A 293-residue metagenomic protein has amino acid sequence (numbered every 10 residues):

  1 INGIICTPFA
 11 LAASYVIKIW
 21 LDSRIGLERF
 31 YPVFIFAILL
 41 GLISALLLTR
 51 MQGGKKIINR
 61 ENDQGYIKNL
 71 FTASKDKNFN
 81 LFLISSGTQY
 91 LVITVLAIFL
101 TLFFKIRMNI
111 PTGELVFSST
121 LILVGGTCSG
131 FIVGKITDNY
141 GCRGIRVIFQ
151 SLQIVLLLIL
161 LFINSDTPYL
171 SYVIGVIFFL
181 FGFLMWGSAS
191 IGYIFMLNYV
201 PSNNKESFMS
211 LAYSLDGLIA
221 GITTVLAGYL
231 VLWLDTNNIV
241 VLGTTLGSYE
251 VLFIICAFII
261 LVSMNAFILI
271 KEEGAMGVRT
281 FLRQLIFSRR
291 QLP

Functional and structural regions predicted by a protein language model:
I1-W20, Y31-T49, L81, S85-A97 (+2 more regions): Substrate-agnostic recognition of the 12-TM MFS/MFS-like secondary transporter fold
I17-I38, V231-F258: A membrane-interface helix-boundary motif in multi-pass transporters
E28-V33, R107-V124, Y172-V173, S248: Loop-to-transmembrane helix entry
I38-I57, S263-K271: C-terminal membrane-cytosol helix-exit motif in multi-pass small-molecule transporters
G53-I84, G277-P293: Juxtamembrane intracellular "pre-TM" segments in multi-pass secondary transporters
I98-L115, L232: Short amphipathic helix-loop junctions that connect adjacent transmembrane helices in Major Facilitator Superfamily/SLC
N139-L152: Cytoplasmic membrane-interface "Motif A"-like loop-to-helix N-cap segments of 12-TM Major Facilitator Superfamily
S151-P168: C-terminal ends and interior cores of transmembrane alpha-helices in multi-pass membrane transporters/permeases
